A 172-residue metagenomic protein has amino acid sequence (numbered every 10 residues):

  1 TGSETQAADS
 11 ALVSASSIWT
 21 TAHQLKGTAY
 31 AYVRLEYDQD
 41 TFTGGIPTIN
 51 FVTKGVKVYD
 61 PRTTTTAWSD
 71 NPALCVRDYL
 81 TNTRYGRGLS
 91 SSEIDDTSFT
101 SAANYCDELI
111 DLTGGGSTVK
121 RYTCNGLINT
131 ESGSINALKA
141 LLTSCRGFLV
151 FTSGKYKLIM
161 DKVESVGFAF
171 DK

Functional and structural regions predicted by a protein language model:
T1-C145, T152: Polar, S/T/G-rich
V163-K172: Short, charged/polar, Gly/Pro-enriched secondary-structure boundary elements
